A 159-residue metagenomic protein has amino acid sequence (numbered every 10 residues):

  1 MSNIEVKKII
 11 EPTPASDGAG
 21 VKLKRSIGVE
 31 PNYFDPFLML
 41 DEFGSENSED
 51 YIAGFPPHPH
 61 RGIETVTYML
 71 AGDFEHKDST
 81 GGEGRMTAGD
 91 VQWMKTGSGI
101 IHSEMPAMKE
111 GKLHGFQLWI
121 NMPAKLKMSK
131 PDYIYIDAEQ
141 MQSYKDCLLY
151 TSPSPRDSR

Functional and structural regions predicted by a protein language model:
S2-K24: Hydrophobic alpha-helical membrane-insertion signals
L23-S26, M39-P59, E75, R156: Conserved short histidine dyad/triad with adjacent acidic residue
N32-Y33, I52-T65, S79-G81: A short beta-loop-beta micro-motif enriched in histidine and acidic residues
H60-D73, W119-N121: Short, conserved beta-strand element in jelly-roll/cupin
Y68-T87: A short beta-strand-loop-beta hairpin characteristic of the jelly-roll/cupin
M86-I100: Conserved metal-binding segment of the jelly-roll/cupin
G97-K125: Ligand-binding loop in jelly-roll beta-barrel domains
Y150-R159: Single conserved hydrophobic/aromatic residue that forms the stacking wall/gate of nucleotide- or nucleobase-binding
